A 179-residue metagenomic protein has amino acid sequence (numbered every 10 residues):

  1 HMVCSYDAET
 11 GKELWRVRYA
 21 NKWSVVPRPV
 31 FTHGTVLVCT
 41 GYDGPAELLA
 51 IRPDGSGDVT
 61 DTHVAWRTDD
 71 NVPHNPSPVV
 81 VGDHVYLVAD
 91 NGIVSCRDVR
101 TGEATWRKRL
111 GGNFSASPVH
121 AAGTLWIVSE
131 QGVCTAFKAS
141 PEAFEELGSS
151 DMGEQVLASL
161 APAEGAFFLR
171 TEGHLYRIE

Functional and structural regions predicted by a protein language model:
H1-E179: Noncatalytic, solvent-exposed loop/strand surfaces of beta-propeller-type extracellular/periplasmic domains
